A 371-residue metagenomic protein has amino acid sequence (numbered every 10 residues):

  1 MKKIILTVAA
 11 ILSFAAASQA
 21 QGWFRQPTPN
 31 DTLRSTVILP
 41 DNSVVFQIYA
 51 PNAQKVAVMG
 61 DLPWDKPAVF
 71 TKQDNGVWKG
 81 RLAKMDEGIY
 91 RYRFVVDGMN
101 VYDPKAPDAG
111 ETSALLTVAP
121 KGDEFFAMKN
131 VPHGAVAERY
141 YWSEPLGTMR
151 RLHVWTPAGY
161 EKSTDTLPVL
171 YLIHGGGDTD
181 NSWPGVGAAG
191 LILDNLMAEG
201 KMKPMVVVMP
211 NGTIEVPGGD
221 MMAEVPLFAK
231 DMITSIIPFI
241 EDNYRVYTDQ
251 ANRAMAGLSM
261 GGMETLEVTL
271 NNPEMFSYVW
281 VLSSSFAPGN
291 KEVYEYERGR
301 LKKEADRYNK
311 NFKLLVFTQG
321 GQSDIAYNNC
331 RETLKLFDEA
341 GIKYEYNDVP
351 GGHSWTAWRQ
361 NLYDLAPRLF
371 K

Functional and structural regions predicted by a protein language model:
M1-W23: Bacterial Sec-dependent N-terminal signal peptides
Q21-T28, T32, I38-P67, K72-K371: Non-catalytic cap/lid and distal C-terminal segments of serine-dependent acyl enzymes
